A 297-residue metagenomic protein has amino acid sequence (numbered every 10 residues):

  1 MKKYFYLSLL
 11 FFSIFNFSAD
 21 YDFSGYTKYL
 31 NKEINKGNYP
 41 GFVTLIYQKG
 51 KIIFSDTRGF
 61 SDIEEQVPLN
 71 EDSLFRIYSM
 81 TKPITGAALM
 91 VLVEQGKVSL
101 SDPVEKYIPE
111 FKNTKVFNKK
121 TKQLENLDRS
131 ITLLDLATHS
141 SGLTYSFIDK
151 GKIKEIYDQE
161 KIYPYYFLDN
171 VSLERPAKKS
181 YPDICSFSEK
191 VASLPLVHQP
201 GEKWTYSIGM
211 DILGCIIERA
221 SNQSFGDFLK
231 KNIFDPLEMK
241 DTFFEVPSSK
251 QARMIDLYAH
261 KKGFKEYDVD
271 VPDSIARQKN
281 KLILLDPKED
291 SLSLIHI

Functional and structural regions predicted by a protein language model:
K2-S8: Sec-dependent signal peptide recognition, specifically the positively charged N-region followed immediately by
S13-I14: N-terminal signal peptide c-region/cleavage motif recognized by signal peptidases
Y21-I77, K97-S99, N113-K122: Short, conserved catalytic-motif segment at the N-terminal edge
T27-L30, T44, G50, F75-V104 (+1 more regions): Active-site SXXK
D56, D102, Q223: Short beta-to-alpha loop/turn elements within the nucleotide-binding domains of ABC transporters
L100-N118, P236-L237: Short, glycine/proline-biased beta-turn/loop segments that scaffold the active-site neighborhood
K115-I295: Short, surface-exposed loop or secondary-structure junction motifs that flank catalytic or metal-binding residues
